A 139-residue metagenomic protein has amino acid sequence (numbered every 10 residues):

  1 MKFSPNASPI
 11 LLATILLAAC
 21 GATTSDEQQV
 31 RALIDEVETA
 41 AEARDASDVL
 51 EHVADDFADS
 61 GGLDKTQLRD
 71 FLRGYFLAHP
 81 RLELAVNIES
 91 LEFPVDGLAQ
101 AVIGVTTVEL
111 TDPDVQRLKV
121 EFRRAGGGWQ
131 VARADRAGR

Functional and structural regions predicted by a protein language model:
M1-A18: Sec-dependent bacterial lipoprotein signal peptides
A18-A43, D48-E51: Short, low-complexity N-terminal intrinsically disordered segments enriched in polar/charged residues
T23-V30, E42, G61-K65, T111-V115: Solvent-exposed, acidic/flexible segments
V30, L82, W129-Q130: Proline-centered linker/hinge motifs at extracellular inter-domain junctions
L50-L63: Short, solvent-exposed secondary-structure junction/capping segments
D56-A58, T107-E109, G138-R139: Solvent-exposed loop/turn segments at secondary-structure junctions within structured extracellular/periplasmic domains
D70-V115: Surface-exposed, charged secondary-structure patches
V115-R139: Short beta-strand edge/turn micro-motifs at domain boundaries
